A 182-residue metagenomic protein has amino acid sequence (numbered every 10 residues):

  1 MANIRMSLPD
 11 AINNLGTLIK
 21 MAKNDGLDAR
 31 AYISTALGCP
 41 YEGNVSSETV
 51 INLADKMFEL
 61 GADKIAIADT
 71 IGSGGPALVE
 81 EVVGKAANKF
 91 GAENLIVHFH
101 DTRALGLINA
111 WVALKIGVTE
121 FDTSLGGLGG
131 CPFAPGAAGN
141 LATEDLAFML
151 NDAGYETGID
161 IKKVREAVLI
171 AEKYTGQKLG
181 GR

Functional and structural regions predicted by a protein language model:
M1-R182: Catalytic cores and adjacent flexible loops of soluble metabolic enzymes that perform enolate/carbanion chemistry on
